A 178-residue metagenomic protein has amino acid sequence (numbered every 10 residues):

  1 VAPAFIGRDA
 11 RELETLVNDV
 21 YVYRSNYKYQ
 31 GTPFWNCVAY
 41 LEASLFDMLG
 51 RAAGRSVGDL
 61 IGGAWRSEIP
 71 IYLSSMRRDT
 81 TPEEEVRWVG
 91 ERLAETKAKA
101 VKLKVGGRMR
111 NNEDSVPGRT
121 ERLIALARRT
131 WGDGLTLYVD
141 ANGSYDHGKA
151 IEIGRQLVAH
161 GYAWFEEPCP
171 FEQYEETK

Functional and structural regions predicted by a protein language model:
V1, L16, C37, L41 (+6 more regions): Generic hydrophobic, aliphatic-rich segments that mediate packing or membrane embedding
V1-A52: Metal- or metallocofactor-binding catalytic centers and their adjacent structured scaffolds across diverse enzyme
P3, G7, D59-G63, S67 (+2 more regions): Generic structural "secondary-structure junction" signal
E14-V20, K28-Q30, L60-I61, T96 (+2 more regions): Short hydrophobic/aromatic-rich motifs at helix boundaries and adjacent loops
N36, E42-T80: Glycine-rich, aromatic-flanked loop segments that form ligand/cofactor-binding clefts across common enzyme folds
S67-K178: Metal-dependent enolase-superfamily TIM-barrel catalytic cores that perform enediolate-based chemistry
